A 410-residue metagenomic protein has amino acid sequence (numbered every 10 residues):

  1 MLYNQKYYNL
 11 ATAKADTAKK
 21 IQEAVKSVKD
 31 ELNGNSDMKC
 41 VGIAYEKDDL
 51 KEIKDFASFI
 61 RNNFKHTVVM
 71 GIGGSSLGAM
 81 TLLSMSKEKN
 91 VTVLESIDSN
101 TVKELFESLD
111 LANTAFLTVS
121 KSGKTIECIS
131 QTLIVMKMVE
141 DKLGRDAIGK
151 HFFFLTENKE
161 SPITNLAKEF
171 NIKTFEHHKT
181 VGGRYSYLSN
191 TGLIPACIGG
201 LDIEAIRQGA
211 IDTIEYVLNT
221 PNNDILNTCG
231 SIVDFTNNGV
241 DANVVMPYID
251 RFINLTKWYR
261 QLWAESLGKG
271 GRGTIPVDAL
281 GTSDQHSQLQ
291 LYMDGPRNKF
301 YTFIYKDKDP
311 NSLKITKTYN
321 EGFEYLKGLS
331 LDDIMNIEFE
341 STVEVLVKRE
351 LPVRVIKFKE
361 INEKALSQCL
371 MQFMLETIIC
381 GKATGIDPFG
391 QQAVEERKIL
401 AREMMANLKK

Functional and structural regions predicted by a protein language model:
M1-S58, K317-L326: Extended, charge-enriched "interface" segments that sit outside catalytic cores
Y45-R61, D224-F235: A short, well-structured juxtamembrane/interface segment
S58-T220, I399, E403: Glycine-rich phosphate-binding loops that contact phosphosugars or nucleotide phosphates
V69, F116-T118, F154, V245 (+2 more regions): Structural beta-sheet core signal
L82-N90, M138-D141, L262-G273, V345-R349: Short helix-loop-beta junction
T92-E95, T125, F153, E157 (+10 more regions): Hydrophobic alpha-helical scaffolding
L201-I203, E215-V345: Acidic catalytic cores of enzymes that act on phosphate-bearing nucleotides/polynucleotides
I386-K410: C-terminal amphipathic alpha-helical interaction region
